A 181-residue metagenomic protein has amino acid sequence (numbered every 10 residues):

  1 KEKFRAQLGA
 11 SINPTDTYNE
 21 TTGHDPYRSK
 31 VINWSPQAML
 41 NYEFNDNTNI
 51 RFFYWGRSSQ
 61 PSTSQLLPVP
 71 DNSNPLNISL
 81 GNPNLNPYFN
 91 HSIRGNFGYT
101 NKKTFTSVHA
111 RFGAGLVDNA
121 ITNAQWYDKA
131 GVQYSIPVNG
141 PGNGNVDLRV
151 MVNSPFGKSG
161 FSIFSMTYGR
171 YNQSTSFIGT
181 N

Functional and structural regions predicted by a protein language model:
K1-N181: Exposed, low-structure sequence patches enriched in small/polar residues
